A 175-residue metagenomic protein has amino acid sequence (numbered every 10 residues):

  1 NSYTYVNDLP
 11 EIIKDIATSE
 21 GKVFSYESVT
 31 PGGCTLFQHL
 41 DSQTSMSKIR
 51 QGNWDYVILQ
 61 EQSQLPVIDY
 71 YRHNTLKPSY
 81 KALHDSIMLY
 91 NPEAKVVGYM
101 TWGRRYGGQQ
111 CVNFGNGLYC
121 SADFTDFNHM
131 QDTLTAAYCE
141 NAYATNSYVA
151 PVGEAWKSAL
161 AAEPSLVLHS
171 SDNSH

Functional and structural regions predicted by a protein language model:
N1-S28, M46-R50: Serine-esterase "nucleophile elbow" of acetyl-processing enzymes
S2, T30-G33, E61-S63: Short, flexible loop/turn elements at secondary-structure junctions
S2-V6, I68, H175: Short intrinsically disordered, low-complexity coil segments enriched in acidic
Y3-D8, G33-S42, N74-L76: Acidic-and-aromatic substrate-binding clefts and catalytic sites of carbohydrate-active enzymes
I12-I13, D41-Q43, V112-G115: Short secondary-structure boundary/capping segments
E27-L36, E154: Short connector loops at secondary-structure junctions
Q38-G52: Glycine-rich, highly charged phosphate/nucleotide-binding loops
K48-S174: Alpha-helical cap/lid subdomain in secreted, periplasmic, or secretory-pathway luminal O-acyl-processing enzymes
